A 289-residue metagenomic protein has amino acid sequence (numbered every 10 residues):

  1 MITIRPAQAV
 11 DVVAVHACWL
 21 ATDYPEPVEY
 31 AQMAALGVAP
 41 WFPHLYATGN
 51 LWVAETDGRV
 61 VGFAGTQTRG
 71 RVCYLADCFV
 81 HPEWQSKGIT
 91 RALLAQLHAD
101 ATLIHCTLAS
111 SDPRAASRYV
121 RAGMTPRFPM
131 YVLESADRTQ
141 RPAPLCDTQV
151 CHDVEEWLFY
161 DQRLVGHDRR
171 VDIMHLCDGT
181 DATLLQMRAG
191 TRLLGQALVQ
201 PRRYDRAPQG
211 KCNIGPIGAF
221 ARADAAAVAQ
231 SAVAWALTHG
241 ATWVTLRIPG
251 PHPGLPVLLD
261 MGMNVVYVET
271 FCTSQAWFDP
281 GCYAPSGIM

Functional and structural regions predicted by a protein language model:
M1-I4: Extreme N-terminal starter segment of soluble prokaryotic enzymes
Q8-P25, T139-P142, C151-R163, P280-A284: A short, well-structured alpha-helix characteristic of acyl/acetyltransferase catalytic modules
V12, H16-L51, E55-F63, R163-L184: Active-site rim helix/loop that mediates acceptor-substrate recognition in acyltransferases
V53, R59-Q67, Y74-F79, R192-D205 (+1 more regions): Conserved beta-strand in the GNAT
V80, Q85-A99, S117-R121, R222-W235: Conserved acetyl-CoA-binding loop-helix of GNAT-fold acetyltransferases
L108-D112, S117, A122-R141, Q200 (+2 more regions): Active-site/acyl-donor-binding loops of N-acyltransferases
A122-N213: Amide-forming acyltransferase catalytic core, primarily the GNAT-like/NAT-type and related acyltransferase folds
D181-L184, L193-Q200, Y204-I248: Flexible loop/N-cap segments at domain edges
